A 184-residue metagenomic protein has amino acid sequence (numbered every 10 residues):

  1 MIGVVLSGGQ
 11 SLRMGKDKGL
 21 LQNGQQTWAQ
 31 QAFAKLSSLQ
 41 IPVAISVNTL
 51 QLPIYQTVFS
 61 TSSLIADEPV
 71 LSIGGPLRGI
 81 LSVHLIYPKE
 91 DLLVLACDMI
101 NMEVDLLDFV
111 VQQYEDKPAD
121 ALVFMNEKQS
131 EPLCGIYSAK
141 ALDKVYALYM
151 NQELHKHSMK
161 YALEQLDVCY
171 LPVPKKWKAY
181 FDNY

Functional and structural regions predicted by a protein language model:
M1-L133, A139-K156, Y161-F181: Nucleotide and nucleotide-moiety/phosphate-recognizing core
Y184: Conserved anion/nucleotide-ligand pocket segment
